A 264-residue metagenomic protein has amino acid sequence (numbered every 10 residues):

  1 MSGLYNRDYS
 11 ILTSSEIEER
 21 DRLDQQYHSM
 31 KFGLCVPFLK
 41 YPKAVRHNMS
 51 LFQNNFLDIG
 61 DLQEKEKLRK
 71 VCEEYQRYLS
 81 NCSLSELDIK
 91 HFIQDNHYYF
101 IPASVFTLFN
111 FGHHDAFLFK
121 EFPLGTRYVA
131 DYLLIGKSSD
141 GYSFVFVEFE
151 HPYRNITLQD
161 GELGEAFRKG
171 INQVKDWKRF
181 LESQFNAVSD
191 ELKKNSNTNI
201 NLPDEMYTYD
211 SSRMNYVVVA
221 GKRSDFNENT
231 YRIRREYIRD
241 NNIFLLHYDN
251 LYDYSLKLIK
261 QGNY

Functional and structural regions predicted by a protein language model:
M1-Y264: Charged, terminal alpha-helix-loop-beta segments that serve as non-catalytic nucleic-acid engagement and/or assembly
